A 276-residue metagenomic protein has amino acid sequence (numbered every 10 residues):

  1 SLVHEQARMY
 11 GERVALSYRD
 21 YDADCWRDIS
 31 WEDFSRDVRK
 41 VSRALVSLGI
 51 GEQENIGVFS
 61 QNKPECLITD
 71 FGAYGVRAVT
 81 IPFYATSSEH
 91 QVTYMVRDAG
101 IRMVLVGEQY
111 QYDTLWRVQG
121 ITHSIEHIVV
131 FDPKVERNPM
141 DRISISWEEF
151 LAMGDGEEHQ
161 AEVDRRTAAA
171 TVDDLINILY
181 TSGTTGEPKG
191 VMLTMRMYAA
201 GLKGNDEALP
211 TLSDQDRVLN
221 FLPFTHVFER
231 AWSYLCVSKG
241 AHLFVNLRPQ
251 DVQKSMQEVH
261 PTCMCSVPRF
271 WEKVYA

Functional and structural regions predicted by a protein language model:
G11-V14, V130, S144-E148, D155-Y180 (+2 more regions): Conserved pre-ATP/AMP-binding loop-to-beta segment of ANL
E12, L16-F71, S88-T93, S146-D155 (+1 more regions): Conserved AMP-binding/adenylate-forming core of the ANL superfamily
D28-E32, A168-A169, I176-L202: Conserved AMP-binding A3 loop
S42, E54-N55, Q61-I81, A85-E89 (+3 more regions): A short helix-loop-beta submotif of the ANL/AMP-binding
R43, G75-M153: Structural core segment of the AMP-binding/adenylate-forming
I56, A73, V104, L175 (+4 more regions): Conserved S/T- and glycine-rich ATP-binding loop of Class I adenylate-forming
Q61, V106-W116, K134, P261-A276: Adenylate-forming
A199-R217, F224-A276: Conserved AMP-binding/adenylation subdomain of ANL enzymes
